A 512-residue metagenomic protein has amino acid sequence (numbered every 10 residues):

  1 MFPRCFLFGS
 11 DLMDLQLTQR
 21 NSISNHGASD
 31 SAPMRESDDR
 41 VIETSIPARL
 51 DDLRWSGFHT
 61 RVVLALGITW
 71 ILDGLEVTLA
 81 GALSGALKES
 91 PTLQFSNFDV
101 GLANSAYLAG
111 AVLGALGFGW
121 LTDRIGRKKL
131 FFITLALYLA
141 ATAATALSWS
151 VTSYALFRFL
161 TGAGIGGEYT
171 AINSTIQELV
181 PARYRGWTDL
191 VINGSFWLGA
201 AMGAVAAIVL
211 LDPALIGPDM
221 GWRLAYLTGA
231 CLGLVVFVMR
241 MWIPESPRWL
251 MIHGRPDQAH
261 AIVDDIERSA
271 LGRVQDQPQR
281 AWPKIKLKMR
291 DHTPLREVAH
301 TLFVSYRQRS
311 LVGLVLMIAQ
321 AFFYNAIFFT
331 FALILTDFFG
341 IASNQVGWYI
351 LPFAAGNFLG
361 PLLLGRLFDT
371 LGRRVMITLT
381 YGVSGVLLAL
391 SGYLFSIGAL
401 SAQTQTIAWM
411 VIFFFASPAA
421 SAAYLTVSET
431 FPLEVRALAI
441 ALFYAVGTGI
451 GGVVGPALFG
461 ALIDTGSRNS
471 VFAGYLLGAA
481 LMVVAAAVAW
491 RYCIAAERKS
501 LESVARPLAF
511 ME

Functional and structural regions predicted by a protein language model:
F2-F8, L12-E512: Transmembrane-helix signature of 12-pass secondary carriers
